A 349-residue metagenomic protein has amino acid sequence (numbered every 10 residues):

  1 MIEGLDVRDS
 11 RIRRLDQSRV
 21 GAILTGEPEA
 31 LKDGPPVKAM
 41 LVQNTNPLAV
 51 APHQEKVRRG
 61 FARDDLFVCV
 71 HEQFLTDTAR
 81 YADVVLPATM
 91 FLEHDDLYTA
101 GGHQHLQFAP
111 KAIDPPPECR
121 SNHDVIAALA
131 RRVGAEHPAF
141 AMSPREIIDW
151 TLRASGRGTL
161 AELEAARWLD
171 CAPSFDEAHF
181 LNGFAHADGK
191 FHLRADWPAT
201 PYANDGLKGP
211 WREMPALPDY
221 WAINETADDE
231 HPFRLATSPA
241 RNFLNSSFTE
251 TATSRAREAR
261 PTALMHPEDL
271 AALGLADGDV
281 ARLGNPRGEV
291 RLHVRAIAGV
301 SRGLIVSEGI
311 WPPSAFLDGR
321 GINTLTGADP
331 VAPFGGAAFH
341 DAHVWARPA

Functional and structural regions predicted by a protein language model:
M1-R80, M90-L97, E164-L273: Extended redox/cofactor-interaction regions of prokaryotic respiratory oxidoreductases
I2, P36-L41, G102-K111, A128-A130: Short acidic (Asp/Glu) and glycine-rich catalytic loops that position anionic groups and cofactors
D83: Catalytic, metal-anchored helix/loop core of enzyme active sites in primary metabolism
T89, Q104-P115, S254: Short beta-alpha connecting loops at secondary-structure transitions that line or flank enzyme active sites
H94-G102, P116: Short, basic, helix/turn surface patches
Q107-A109, A187, G284-G288: Short strand-coil-strand connectors
P116, S121-A166, S246, T251-L264 (+1 more regions): Long, contiguous, secondary-structure-rich segments that constitute the structural scaffold of globular domains
